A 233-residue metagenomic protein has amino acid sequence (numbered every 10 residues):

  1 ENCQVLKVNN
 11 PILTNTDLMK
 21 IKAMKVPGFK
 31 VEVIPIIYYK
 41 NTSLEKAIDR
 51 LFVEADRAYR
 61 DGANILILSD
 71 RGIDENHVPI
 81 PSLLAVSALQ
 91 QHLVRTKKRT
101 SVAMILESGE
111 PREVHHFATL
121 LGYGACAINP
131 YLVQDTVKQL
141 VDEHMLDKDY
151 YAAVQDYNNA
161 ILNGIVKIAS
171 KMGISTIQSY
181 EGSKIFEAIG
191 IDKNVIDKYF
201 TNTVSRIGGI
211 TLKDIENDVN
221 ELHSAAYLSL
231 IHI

Functional and structural regions predicted by a protein language model:
E1-A47, E54-A58, G62-I65, P111 (+3 more regions): Flexible, glycine-rich loop/tail regions that form catalytic "lids" or insertion modules at the edges of active sites
T42-S43, R50-V53, A58-H115, G122: Conserved structured catalytic cores and adjacent interaction surfaces of nucleotide-binding/hydrolyzing enzymes
A88-T100, Q134-Q155: Glycine-/small-residue-rich beta-strand-loop submotif within the FAD-binding core of flavoenzymes
G122-L140: Glycine-rich phosphate-binding active-site loops on the catalytic face of alpha/beta enzymes
